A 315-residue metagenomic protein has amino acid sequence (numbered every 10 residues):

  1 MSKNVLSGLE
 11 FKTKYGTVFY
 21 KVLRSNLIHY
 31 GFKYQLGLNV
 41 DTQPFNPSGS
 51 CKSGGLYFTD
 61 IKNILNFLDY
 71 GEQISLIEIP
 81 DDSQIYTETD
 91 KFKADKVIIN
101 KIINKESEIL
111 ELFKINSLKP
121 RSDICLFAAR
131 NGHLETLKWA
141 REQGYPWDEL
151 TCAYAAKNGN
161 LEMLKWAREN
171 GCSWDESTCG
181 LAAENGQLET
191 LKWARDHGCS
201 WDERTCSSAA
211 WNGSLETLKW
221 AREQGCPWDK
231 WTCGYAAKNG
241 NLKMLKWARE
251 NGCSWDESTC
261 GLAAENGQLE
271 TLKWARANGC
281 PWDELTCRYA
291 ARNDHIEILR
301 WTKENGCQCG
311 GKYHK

Functional and structural regions predicted by a protein language model:
M1-G31, Q35-P47, S53-K315: Ankyrin repeat (ANK) tandem alpha-helical domains that serve as protein-protein interaction scaffolds, prominent
